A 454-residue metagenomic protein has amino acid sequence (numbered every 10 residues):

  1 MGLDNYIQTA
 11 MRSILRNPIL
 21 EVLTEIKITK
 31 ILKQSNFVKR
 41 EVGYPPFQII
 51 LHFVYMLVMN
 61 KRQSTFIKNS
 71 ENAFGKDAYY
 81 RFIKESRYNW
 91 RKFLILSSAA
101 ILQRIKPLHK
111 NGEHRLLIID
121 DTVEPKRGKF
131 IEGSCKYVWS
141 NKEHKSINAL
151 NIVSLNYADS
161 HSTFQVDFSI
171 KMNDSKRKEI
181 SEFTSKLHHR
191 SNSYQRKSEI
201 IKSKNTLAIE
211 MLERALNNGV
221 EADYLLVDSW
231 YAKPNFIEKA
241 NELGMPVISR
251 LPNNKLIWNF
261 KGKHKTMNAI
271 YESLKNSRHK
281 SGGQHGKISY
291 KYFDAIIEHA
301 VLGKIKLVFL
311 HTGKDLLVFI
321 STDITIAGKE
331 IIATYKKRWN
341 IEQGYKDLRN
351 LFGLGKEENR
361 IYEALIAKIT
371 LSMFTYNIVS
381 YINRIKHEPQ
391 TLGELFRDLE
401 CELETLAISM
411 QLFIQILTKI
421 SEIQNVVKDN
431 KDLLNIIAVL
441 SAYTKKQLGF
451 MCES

Functional and structural regions predicted by a protein language model:
M1-Y44, M172-H188, Y194-K204, I209-E213 (+5 more regions): A short, flexible helix-boundary coil/loop motif
L20, L117-V123, Y271, H279 (+1 more regions): Short amphipathic alpha-helical "interface-anchor" segments enriched in bulky aromatics
K33-Q103, G112, S154, D159-F164 (+7 more regions): Short, positively charged, Gly/Tyr-enriched micro-motifs that form contact patches at catalytic or ligand/partner
H52, F66-N69, E113-R127, L155 (+5 more regions): Short, conserved catalytic/metal-binding motifs centered on acidic residues
M59, D77-R81, K142-V220, K304-V318: Electropositive, glycine- and tryptophan-enriched low-complexity nucleic-acid-binding patches
E85-S175, S289-F293: Active-site-proximal, Lys/Arg-enriched surface segment that forms a nucleic-acid-binding/basic interface patch
R127-F130, K233-A240, L256-G262: A short acidic (Asp/Glu
M245-L256: Acidic, His- and aromatic-enriched active-site or binding-groove loops in soluble protein domains that engage sugars
